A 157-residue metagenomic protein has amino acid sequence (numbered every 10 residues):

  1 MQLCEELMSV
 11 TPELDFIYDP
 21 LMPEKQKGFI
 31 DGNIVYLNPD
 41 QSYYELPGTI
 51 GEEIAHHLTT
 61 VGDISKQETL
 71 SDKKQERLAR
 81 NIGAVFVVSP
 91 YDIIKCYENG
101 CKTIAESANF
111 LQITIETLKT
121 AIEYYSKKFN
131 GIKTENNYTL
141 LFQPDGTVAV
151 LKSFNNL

Functional and structural regions predicted by a protein language model:
M1-L157: Active-site hotspot residues in diverse enzymes, especially metal/ion-binding acidic/histidine motifs
